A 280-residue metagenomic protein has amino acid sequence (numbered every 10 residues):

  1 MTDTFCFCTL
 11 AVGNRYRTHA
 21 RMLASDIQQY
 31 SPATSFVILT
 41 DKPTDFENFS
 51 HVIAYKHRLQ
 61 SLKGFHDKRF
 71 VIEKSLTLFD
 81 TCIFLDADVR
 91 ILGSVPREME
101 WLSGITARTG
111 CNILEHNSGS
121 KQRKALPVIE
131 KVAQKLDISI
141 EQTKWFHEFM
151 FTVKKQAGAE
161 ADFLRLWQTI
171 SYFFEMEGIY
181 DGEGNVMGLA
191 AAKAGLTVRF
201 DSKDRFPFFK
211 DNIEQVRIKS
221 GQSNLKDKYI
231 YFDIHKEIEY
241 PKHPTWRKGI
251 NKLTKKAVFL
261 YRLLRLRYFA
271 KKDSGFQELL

Functional and structural regions predicted by a protein language model:
M1-K63, T77-L78, Q156, K193 (+1 more regions): N-terminal anchoring/stem segment of glycosyltransferases
R21, H66-F70, D181-N185, L189: A structural signal for well-ordered alpha-helical segments within the folded catalytic domains of diverse enzymes
V37-T40, I83-D86, I91, A107-R108 (+2 more regions): A structural signal for short, well-ordered beta-strand segments and their strand-loop junctions that often border
H57-L85, L92-G93, R97, R108: A conserved donor-nucleotide-binding helix/loop in the catalytic core of Leloir-type glycosyltransferases
I91-P127: Conserved donor-nucleotide/metal-binding helix-loop-beta segment in metal-dependent transferases, i.e., the alpha-helix
P127-Q142: Short, flexible, basic/aromatic active-site loop/helix in glycosyltransferases
S139-Y229: Catalytic core and acceptor-binding pocket of nucleotide-sugar-dependent glycosyltransferases
V216-L280: Long, low-complexity C-terminal extensions of enzymes
